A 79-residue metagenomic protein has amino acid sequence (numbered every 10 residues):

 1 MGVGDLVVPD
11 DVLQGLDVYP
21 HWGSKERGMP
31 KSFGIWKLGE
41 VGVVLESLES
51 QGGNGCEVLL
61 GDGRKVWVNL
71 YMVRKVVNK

Functional and structural regions predicted by a protein language model:
G2-K79: Basic/aromatic-rich interaction segments and small domains that mediate binding to polyanionic partners
